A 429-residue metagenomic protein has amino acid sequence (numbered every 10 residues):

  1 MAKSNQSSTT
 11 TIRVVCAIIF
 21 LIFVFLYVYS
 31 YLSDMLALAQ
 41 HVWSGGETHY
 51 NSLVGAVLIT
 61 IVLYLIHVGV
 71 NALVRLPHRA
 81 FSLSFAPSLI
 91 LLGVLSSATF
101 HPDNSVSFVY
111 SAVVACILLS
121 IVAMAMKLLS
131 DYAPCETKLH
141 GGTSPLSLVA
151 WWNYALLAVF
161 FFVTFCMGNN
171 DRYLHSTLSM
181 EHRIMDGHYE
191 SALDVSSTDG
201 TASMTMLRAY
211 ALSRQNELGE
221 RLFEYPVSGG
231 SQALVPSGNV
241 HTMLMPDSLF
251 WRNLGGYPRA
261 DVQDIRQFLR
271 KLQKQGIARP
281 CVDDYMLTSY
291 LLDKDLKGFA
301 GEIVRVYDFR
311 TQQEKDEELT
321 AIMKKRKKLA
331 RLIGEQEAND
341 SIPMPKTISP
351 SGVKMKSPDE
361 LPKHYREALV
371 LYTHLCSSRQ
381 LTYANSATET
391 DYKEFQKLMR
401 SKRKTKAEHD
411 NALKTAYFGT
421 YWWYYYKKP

Functional and structural regions predicted by a protein language model:
M1-P87: Membrane-anchoring hydrophobic segments
F23-Y29, P87-A98, A158-T164: Aromatic-anchored segments of alpha-helical transmembrane domains
W43-S52, S105-A112, G142-P145: Membrane-interface segments at the starts/ends of alpha-helical transmembrane spans
A72-R75, D131-A150: Membrane-interface anchoring determinants
F81-G141: Membrane-embedded alpha-helical segments of integral membrane proteins
S144-D171: Internal/C-terminal transmembrane anchor helices
G168-V306: Soluble catalytic regions of membrane-associated enzymes that act on cell-envelope and secretory-pathway components
R259-P429: Solvent-exposed soluble domains appended to multi-pass membrane proteins
